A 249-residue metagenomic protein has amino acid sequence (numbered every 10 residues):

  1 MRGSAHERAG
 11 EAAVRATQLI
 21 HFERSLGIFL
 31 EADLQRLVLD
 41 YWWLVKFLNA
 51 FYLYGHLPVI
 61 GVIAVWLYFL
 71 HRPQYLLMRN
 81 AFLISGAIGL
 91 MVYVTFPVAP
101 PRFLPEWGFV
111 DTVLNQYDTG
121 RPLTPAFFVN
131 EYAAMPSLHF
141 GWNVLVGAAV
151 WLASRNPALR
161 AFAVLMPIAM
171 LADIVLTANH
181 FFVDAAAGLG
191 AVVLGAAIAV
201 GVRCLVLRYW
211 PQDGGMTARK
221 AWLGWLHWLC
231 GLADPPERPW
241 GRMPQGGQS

Functional and structural regions predicted by a protein language model:
M1, H56, M78, P97 (+2 more regions): Divalent metal-coordination and catalytic microenvironments
M1-P58, L226-G247: N-terminal transmembrane-helix/juxtamembrane module of multi-pass inner/ER membrane proteins
G3-S4, R79-V113: Transmembrane alpha-helix/helix-exit interface in multi-pass inner-membrane proteins
E11-R24, P101-Q116: Juxtamembrane non-transmembrane "cap" segments at the membrane-aqueous interface of multi-pass membrane proteins
S25, L39-F51, D111-M135: Short aromatic-rich membrane-water interface segments that cap or initiate transmembrane helices in multi-pass membrane
A50-V65, H139-V146: Hydrophobic alpha-helical transmembrane segments
H56, I60-T95: Interfacial segments of alpha-helical transmembrane regions
Y117-H227: Membrane-embedded catalytic cores of phosphoryl/pyrophosphoryl-handling enzymes
